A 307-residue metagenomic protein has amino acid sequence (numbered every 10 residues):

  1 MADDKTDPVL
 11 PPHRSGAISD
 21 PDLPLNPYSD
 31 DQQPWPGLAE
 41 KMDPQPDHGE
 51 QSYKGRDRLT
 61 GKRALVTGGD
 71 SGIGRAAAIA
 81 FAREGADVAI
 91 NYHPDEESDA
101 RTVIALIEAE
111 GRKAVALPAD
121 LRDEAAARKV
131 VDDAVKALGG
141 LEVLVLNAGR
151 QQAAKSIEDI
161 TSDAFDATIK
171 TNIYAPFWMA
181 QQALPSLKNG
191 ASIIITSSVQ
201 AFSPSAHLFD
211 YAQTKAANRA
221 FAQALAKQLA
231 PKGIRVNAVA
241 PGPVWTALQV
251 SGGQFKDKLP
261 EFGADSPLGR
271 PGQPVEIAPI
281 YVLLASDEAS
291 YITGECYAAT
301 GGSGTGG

Functional and structural regions predicted by a protein language model:
K5, L10-P11, M42, E50-Q51 (+3 more regions): Short C-terminal tail/terminal secondary-structure segment of NAD(P)H-dependent dehydrogenase/reductase domains
L138, F177, S186, R270-A299 (+1 more regions): C-terminal substrate-recognition "lid" of short-chain dehydrogenase/reductases
G149-Q151, I194-P231, P243-V244: Catalytic loop of short-chain dehydrogenase/reductase
K155-I157, T161-D166, F262: Substrate-binding pocket helix/loop in short-chain dehydrogenase/reductase
A180-Q181, Q223: A short, exposed helix-loop element centered on a Lys and neighboring polar residues
H207-F209, P231, G242-P267, G306-G307: A glycine/serine/threonine-rich, flexible loop-to-helix segment that serves as the NAD(P) cofactor-binding "lid"
A230, R235, I292-G294: Short, small/polar-rich loop/turn modules that mediate ligand/substrate recognition or access, typified
